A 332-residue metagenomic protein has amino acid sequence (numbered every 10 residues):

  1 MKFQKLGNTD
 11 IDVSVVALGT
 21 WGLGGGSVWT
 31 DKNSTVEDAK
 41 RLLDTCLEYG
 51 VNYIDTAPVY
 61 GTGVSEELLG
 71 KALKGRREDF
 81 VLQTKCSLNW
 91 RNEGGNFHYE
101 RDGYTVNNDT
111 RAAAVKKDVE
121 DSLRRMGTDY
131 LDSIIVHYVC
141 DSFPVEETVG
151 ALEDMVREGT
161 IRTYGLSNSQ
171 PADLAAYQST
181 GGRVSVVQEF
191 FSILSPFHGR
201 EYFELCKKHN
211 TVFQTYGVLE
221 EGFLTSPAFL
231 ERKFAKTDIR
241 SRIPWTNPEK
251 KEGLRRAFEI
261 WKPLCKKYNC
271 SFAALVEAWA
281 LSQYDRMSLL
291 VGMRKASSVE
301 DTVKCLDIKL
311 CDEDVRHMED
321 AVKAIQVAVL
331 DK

Functional and structural regions predicted by a protein language model:
M1-V81: N-terminal binding-site loop/beta-alpha segment at the start of enzyme catalytic domains that lines or forms
F3, V139-I325, V329: Beta/alpha (TIM)-barrel catalytic core signal, keyed to glycine-rich beta->alpha loops juxtaposed to Asp/Glu that bind
T9-T30, K85-T105, I135: N-terminal small/glycine-rich loop or linker at the start of catalytic domains across soluble metabolic enzymes
K32-C46, N108-M126, Q170-A175: Short, acidic/polar
T45, Y49, R125-M126, G159 (+1 more regions): Structural motif
A72-R77, L123-G127, V156, Q178-G181: Acidic (Asp/Glu)-rich catalytic clusters
G103-A114, S241-K251: A short acidic, glycine-rich active-site loop that binds or catalyzes chemistry on phosphate/adenosine moieties
L123-S142: Active-site groove signature of glycoside hydrolases
